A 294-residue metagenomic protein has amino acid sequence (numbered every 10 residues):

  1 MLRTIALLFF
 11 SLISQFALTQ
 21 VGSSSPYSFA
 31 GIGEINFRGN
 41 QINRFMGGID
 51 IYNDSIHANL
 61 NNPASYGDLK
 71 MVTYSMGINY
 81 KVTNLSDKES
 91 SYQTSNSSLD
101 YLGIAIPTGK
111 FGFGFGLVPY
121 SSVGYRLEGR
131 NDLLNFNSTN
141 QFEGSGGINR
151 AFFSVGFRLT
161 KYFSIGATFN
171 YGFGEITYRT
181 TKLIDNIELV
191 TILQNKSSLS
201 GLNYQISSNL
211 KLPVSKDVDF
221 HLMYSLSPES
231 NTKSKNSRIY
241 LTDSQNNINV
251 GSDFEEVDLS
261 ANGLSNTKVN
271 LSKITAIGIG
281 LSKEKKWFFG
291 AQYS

Functional and structural regions predicted by a protein language model:
M1-T4: Positively charged n-region of N-terminal signal peptides that target proteins for export
Q20-S294: Subset of outer-membrane beta-barrel
